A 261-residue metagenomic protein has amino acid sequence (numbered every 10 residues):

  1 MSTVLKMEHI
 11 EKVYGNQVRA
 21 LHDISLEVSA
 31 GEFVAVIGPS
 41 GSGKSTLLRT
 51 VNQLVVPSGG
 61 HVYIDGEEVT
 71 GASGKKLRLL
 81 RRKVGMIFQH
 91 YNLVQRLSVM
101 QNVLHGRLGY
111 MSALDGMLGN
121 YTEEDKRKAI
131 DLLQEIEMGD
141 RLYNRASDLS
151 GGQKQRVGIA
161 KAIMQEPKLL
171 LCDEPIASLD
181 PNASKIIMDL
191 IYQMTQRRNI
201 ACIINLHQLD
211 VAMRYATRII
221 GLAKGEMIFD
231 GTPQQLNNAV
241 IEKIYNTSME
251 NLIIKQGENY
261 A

Functional and structural regions predicted by a protein language model:
I37-P39: The feature captures the beta-strand-to-loop junction immediately N-terminal to the Walker
N52: Helix-to-loop junction immediately C-terminal to a conserved catalytic motif
E68, G116-D140: Conserved ABC ATPase "signature" region
R145-L149, Q153: Conserved ABC ATPase signature
E166: Conserved catalytic motifs of ABC-family nucleotide-binding domains
L170-D173: Catalytic Walker B motif of ABC-type/P-loop ATPase nucleotide-binding domains
P181-A183: Helix N-cap at the start of a conserved alpha-helix in ABC-type nucleotide-binding domains
